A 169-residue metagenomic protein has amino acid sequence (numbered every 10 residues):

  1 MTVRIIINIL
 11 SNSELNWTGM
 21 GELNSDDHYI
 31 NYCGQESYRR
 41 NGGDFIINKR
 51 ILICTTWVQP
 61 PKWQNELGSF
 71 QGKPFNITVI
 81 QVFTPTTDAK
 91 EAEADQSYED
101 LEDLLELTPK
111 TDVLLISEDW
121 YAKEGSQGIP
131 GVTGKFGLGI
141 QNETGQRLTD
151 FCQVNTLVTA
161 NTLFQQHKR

Functional and structural regions predicted by a protein language model:
M1-R169: A shared catalytic/ligand-binding motif for oxyanion handling
